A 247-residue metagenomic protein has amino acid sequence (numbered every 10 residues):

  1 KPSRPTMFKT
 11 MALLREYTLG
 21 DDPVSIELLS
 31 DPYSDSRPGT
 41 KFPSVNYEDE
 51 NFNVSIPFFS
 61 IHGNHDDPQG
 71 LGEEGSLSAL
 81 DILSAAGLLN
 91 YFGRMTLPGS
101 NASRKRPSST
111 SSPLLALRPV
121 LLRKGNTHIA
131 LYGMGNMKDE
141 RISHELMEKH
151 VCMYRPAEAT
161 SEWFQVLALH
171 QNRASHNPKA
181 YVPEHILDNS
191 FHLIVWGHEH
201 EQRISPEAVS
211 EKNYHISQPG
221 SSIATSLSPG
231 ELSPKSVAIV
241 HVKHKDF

Functional and structural regions predicted by a protein language model:
P2-S226, E231-A238: His/Asp/Glu-rich metal-coordinating catalytic cores of metallo-dependent phosphodiesterases/hydrolases acting on
V242-F247: A short C-terminal boundary segment appended to hydrolase-like catalytic domains
